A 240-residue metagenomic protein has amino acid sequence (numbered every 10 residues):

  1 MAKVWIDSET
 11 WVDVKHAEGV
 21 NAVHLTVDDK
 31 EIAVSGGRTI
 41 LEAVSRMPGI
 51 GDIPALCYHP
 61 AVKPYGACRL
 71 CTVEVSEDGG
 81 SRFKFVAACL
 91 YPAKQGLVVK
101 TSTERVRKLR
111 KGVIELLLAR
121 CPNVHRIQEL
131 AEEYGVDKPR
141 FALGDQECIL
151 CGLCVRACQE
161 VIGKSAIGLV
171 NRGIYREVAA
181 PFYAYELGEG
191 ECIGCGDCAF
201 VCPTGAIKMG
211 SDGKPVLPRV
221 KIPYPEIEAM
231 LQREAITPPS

Functional and structural regions predicted by a protein language model:
A2-H16, R69, V73-G194, F200 (+1 more regions): Fe-S ferredoxin-like electron-transfer domains and their immediately adjacent linker/connector regions across
W11-K30: Eukaryote-biased recognition of intrinsically disordered, low-complexity regulatory segments
V23, I32-Q95, K108: N-terminal cofactor/phosphate-binding cores enriched in small/glycine residues, especially glycine-rich loops such as
L25-A33, E191-G194: Generic detector of contiguous secondary-structure segments
D29, P60, P181: Generic anion/oxyanion-binding catalytic loop in active/binding sites
